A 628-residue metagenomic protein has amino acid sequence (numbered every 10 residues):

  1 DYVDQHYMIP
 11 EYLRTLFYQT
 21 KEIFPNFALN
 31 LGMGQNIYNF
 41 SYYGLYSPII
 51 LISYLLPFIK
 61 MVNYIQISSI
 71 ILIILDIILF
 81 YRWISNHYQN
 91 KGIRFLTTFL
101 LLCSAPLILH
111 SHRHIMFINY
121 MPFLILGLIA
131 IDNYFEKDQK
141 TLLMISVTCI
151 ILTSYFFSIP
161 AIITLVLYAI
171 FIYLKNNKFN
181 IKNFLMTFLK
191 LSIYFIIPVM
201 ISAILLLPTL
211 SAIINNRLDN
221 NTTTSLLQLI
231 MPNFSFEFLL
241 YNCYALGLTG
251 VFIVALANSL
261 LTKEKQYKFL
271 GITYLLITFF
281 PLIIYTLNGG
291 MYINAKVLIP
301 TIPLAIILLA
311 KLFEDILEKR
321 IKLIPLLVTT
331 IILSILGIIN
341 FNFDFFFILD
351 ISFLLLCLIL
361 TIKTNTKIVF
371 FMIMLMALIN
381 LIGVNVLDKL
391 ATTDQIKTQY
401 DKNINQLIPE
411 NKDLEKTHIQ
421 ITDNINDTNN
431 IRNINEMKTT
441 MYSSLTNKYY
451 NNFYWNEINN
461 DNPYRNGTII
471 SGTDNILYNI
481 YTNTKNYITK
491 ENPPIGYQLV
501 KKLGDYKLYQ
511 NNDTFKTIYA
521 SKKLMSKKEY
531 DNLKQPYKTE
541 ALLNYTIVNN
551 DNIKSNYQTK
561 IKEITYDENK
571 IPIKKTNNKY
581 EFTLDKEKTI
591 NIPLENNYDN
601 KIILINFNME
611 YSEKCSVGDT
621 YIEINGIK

Functional and structural regions predicted by a protein language model:
D1-I77, F99-M121, I214-L218, L226-N242 (+3 more regions): Membrane-interface coil-to-helix junctions
D4, T187-I299: Periplasmic/ER-lumenal interhelical loops and adjacent helix-loop junctions in multi-pass membrane proteins
Y38-Y43, V62-I73, L100-L128, F135 (+5 more regions): Membrane-interface micro-motifs in multi-pass membrane enzymes
L55, F370-I627: Soluble catalytic regions of membrane-associated enzymes that act on cell-envelope and secretory-pathway components
S69-W83, G92-F135, Q139-K175, K190-L210 (+3 more regions): Membrane-embedded helix bundles of polyisoprenyl
D76-I84, F123-F135, I163-F171, L256 (+3 more regions): Transmembrane alpha-helical segments
S85-G92, N133-D138, N176-M186, N258-K268 (+2 more regions): Membrane-interface helix-boundary motifs at transmembrane edges
F157, F269-F279, T286-Y400: Contiguous transmembrane helix-bundle modules in multi-pass membrane proteins
